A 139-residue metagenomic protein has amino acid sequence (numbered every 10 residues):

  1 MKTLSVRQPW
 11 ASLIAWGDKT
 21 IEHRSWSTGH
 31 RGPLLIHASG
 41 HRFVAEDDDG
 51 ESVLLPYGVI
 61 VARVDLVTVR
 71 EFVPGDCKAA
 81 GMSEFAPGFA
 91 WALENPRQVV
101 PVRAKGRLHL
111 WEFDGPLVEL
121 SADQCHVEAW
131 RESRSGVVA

Functional and structural regions predicted by a protein language model:
M1-A139: Structured alpha/beta reader/binder surfaces that contact nucleic acids or chromatin modification marks
